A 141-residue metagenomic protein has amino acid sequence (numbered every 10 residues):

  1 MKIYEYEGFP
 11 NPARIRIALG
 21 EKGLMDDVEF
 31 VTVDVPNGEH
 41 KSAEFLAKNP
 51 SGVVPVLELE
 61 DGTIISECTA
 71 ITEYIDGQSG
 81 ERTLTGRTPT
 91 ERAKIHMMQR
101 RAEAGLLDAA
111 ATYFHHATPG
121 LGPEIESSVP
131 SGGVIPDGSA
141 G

Functional and structural regions predicted by a protein language model:
M1-P130: GST-like domain detector, emphasizing the conserved glutathione-binding G-site in the N-terminal thioredoxin-like
V129-G141: Amphipathic alpha-helical packing segments from all-alpha helical-bundle domains
